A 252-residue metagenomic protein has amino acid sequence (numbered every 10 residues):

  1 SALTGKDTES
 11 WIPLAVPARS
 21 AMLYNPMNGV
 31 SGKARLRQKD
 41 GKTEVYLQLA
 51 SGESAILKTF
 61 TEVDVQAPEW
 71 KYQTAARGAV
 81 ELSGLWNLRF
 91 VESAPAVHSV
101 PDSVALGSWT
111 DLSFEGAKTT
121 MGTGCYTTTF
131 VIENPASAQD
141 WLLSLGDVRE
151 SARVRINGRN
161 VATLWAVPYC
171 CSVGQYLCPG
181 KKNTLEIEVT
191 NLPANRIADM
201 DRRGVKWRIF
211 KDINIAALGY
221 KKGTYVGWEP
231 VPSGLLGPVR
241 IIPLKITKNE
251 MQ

Functional and structural regions predicted by a protein language model:
S1-T123, V131-P135, R240-Q252: Carbohydrate-binding surfaces of carbohydrate-active enzymes
P13, F130-N157, W165, L185-V189: Aromatic-lined ligand-binding clefts that engage carbohydrates, nucleic acids, or primary amines
R35-Q38, V161-W165: Short beta-strand segments within Ig-like beta-sandwich modules, predominantly Fibronectin type-III
E44-L47, C170-Y176: Exposed aromatic-hydrophobic patches
S54-L57, W141, P179-W207: Short, well-structured beta-strand segments enriched in hydrophobic/aromatic residues within extracellular or lumenal
V63-G84, N191-I241: Glycine/proline-rich low-complexity spacer/linker segments in large multi-domain proteins
L82, G124-Y126, W141, L235: Hydrophobic core residues within well-ordered beta-strands of beta-rich domains
D147, V154-V161, D212-I215, L236 (+1 more regions): Disulfide-rich extracellular domains of secreted proteins
